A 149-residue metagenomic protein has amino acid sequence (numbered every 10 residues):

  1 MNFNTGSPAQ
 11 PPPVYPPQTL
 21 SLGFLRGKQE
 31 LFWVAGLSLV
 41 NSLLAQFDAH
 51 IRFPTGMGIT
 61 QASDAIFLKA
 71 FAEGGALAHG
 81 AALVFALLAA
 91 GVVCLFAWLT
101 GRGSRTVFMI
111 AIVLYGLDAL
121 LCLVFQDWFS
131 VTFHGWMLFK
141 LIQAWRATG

Functional and structural regions predicted by a protein language model:
N2-G149: Topology signature of small-to-medium multi-pass alpha-helical membrane proteins
